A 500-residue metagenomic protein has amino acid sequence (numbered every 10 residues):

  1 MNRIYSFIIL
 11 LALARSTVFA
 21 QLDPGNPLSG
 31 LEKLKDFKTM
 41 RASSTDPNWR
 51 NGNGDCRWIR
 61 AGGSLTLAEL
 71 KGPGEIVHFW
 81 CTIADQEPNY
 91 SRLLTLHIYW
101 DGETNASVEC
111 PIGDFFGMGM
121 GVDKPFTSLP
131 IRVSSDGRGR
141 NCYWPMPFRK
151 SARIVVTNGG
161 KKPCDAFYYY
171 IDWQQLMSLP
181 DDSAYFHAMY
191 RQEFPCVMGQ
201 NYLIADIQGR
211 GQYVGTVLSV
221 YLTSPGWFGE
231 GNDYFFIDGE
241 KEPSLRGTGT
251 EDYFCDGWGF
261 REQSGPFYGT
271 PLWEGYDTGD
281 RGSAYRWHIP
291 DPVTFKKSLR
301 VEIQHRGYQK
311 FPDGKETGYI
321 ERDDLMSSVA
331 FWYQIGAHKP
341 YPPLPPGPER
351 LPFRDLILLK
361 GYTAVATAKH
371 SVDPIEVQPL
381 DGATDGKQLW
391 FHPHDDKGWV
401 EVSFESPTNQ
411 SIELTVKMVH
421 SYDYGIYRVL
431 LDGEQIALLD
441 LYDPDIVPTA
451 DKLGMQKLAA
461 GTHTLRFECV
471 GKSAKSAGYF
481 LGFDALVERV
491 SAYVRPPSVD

Functional and structural regions predicted by a protein language model:
M1-I4: Positively charged n-region of N-terminal signal peptides that target proteins for export
S6, L93, G139, E230 (+4 more regions): Short beta-strand-initiation
S6-S16: Bacterial N-terminal signal peptides
L10, E69, P88, W144 (+11 more regions): Generic marker of residues within folded, mature protein domains
L11, P24-G30, P407, L458: Intrinsic-disorder-associated interaction segments
R15-A20, T367-K369: Compositionally biased non-globular segments, especially hydrophobic aliphatic-rich helices of signal peptides
Q21-R354: Beta-strand-centric surfaces of beta-sandwich/beta-rich domains
L344-D500: Extracytoplasmic
